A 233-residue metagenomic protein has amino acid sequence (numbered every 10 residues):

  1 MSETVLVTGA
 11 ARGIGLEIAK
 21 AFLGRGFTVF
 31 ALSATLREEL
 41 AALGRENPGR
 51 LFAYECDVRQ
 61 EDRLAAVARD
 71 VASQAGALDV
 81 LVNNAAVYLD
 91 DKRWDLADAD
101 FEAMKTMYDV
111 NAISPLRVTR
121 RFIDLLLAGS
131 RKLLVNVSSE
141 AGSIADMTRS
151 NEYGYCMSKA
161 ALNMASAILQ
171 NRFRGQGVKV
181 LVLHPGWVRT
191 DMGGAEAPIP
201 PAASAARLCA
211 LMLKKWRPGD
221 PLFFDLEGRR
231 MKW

Functional and structural regions predicted by a protein language model:
A11, G15-K20: N-terminal Rossmann NAD(P)H-binding glycine-rich loop of SDR-like oxidoreductase domains
R25-L40: Conserved glycine-rich Rossmann-like NAD(P)H-binding loop of the short-chain dehydrogenase/reductase
G49-F52, D70-N83, L89, D100 (+1 more regions): A glycine-rich helix->loop->beta "capping" turn within Rossmann-like NAD(P)(H)-dependent oxidoreductase domains
Y54-V67: The beta1-alpha1 cofactor-binding region of Rossmann-like NAD(H)/NADP(H)-dependent oxidoreductases
V82, V118-F122, L126, A165-S166: Hydrophobic positions on the long internal alpha-helix of Rossmann-like NAD(P)-dependent oxidoreductase domains
V87-Y88, D95-Y108, L127-R174: Catalytic loop of short-chain dehydrogenase/reductase
V182-P185, G194-W233: C-terminal helical subdomain
